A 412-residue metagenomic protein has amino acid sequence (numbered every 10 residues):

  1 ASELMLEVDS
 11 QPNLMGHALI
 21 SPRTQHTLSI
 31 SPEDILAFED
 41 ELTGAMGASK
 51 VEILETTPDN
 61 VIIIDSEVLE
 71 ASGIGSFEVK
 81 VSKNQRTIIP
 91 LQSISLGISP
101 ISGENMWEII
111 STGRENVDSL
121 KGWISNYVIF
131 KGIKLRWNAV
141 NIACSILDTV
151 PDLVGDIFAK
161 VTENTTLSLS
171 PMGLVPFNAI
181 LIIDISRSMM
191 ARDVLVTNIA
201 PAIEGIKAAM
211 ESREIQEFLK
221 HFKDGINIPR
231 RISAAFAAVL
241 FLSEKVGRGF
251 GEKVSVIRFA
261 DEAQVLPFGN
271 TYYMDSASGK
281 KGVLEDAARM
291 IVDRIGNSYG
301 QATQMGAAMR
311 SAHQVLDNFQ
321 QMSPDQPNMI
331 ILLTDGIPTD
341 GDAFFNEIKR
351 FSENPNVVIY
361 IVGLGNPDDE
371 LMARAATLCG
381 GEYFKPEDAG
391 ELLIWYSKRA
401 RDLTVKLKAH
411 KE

Functional and structural regions predicted by a protein language model:
A1-V175, V246: Beta-strand/loop-dominated core regions that host nucleotide or nucleotide-derived cofactor-binding catalytic loops
L36, A143-L219: Acidic, polar low-complexity linker/tail segments
P171-M172, S243-R248, L316-P324: Surface-exposed acidic, glycine-flexible loop patches that form ligand/cofactor-binding and adhesion interfaces
D184-S186, A234, V256-D261, A312-H313 (+5 more regions): DG-centered beta-turn motif at the end of beta-strands
A202-I226, R248-G249, A260-R310, N354-N356: Short, charged loop segments at secondary-structure junctions
I206-I215, R230-G247, V256: An active-site-proximal "capping" alpha-helix that borders the catalytic cofactor pocket
G296-T303, T334-P386, I394-S397: VWA/integrin I-like adhesion module and closely mimicked acidic/polar interface patches used
E387-E412: C-terminal "exit" segments of structured domains
